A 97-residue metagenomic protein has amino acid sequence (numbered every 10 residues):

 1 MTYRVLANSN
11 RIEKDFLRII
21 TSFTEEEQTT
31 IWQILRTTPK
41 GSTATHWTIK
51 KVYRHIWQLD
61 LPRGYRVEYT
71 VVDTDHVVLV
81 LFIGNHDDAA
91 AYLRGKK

Functional and structural regions predicted by a protein language model:
M1-L6, N10, L17-R18, W57-K97: Enriched for short, Lys/Arg-rich terminal
K14-E25: Surface-exposed, Lys/Arg-rich phosphate-binding patches that contact polyanionic backbones
I19, I34-T38, H86: Conserved short hydrophobic interaction patches
S22, T37-G41, G95: A structural signal for alpha-helix termini and helix-coil/disorder junctions
F23-L35: Negatively charged, low-complexity tracts enriched in Asp/Glu with abundant Ser/Thr
Q33-D60: A short, surface-exposed loop/turn module that caps and links secondary-structure elements
